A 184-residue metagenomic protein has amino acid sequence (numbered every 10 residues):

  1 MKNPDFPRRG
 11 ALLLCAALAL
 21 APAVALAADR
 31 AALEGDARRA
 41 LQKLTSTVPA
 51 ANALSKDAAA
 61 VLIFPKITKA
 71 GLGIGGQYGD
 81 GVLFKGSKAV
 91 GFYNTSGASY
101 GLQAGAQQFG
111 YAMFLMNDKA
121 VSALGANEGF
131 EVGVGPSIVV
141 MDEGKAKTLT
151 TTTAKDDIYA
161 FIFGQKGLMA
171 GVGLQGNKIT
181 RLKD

Functional and structural regions predicted by a protein language model:
M1-K2, Q42: Generic cytosolic/nucleocytoplasmic N-terminal low-complexity/intrinsically disordered segments
N3-D5, L20: Structured alpha-helical
D5-F6, A27: Intrinsically disordered, low-complexity regions enriched in serine, threonine, proline and polar/charged residues
F6-C15: N-terminal export leaders
L18-A19, V61: Hydrophobic alpha-helical transmembrane segments of integral membrane proteins, especially lipid-exposed positions
A21-A27: Sec/Tat signal peptide C-region and signal peptidase I cleavage site
A27-D184: Small-residue-enriched, tightly packed secondary-structure blocks
